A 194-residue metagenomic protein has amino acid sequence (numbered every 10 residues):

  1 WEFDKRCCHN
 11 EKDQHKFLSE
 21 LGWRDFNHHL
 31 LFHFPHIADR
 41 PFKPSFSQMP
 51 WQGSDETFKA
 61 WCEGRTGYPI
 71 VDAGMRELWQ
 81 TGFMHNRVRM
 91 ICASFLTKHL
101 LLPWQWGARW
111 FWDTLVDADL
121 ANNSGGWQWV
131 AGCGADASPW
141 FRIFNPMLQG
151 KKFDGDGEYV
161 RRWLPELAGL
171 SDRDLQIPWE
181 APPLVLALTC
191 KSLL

Functional and structural regions predicted by a protein language model:
W1-L194: C-terminal catalytic domain of photolyase/cryptochrome flavoproteins, centering on the FAD-binding pocket
